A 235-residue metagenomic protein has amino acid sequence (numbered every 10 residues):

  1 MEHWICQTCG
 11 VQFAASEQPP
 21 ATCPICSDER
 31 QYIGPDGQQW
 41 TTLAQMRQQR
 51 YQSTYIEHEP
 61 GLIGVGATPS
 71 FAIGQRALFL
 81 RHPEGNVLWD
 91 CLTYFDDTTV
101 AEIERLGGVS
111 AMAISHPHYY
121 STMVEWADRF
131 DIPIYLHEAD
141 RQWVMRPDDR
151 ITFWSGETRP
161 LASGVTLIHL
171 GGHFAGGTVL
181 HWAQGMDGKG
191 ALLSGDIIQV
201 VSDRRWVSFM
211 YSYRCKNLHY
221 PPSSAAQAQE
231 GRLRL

Functional and structural regions predicted by a protein language model:
M1-A21, D28-Q31, G85-F95, I132 (+3 more regions): Metallo-beta-lactamase
E2-G61, V65-T68: N-terminal juxtadomain amphipathic helix that follows a signal peptide/anchor or precedes a small N-terminal auxiliary
Q45-P60, V124-A175, N217-R234: Metallo-beta-lactamase
H58-I63, R81-N86, R159-V165, M186-G190: Beta-strand-turn-beta hairpins that frame and shape the catalytic cleft of phosphate-ester-processing enzymes
L62, Q75-A77, A175-V179: Short hydrophobic/aromatic beta-strand or adjacent loop that forms the aromatic wall/cage of a ligand/substrate-binding
G64-A111, R146-R150, G156-E157: Pre-active-site segment of Zn-dependent metallo-hydrolases
D96-L136: Active-site metal-binding motif and surrounding structural segment of the metallo-beta-lactamase
I103-E104, W126-R129, D149-I151, Q184-G185 (+1 more regions): Short, glycine/charged-enriched secondary-structure capping and boundary segments
